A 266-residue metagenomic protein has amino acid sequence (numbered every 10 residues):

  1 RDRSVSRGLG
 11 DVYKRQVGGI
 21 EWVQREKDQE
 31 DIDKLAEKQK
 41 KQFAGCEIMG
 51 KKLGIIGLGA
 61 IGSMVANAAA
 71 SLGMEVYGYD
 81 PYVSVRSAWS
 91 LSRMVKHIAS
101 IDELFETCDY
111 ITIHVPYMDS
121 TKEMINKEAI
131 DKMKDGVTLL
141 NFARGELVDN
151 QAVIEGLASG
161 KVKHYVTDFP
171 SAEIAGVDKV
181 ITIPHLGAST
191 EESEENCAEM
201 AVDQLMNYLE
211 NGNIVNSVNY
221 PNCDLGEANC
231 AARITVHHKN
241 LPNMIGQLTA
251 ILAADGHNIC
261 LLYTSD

Functional and structural regions predicted by a protein language model:
D2-Y13, Y263-D266: Single conserved hydrophobic/aromatic residue that forms the stacking wall/gate of nucleotide- or nucleobase-binding
R7, D11-K52, N216-S217: Phosphate-binding beta-alpha-beta segment of Rossmann-like dinucleotide-binding domains, i.e., the NAD(P)
L58-G59: Glycine-rich Rossmann-fold phosphate-binding loop(s) that bind the pyrophosphate of adenine dinucleotide cofactors
G62-S63: N-terminal Rossmann-fold NAD(P) dinucleotide-binding loop
Y77: Conserved beta-strand positions in the Rossmann-like core of class I SAM-dependent methyltransferases
P81-E173, S189: Rossmann-like adenosine-cofactor binding region
L186-S265: NAD(P)-dependent dehydrogenase/reductase Rossmann-like domain
